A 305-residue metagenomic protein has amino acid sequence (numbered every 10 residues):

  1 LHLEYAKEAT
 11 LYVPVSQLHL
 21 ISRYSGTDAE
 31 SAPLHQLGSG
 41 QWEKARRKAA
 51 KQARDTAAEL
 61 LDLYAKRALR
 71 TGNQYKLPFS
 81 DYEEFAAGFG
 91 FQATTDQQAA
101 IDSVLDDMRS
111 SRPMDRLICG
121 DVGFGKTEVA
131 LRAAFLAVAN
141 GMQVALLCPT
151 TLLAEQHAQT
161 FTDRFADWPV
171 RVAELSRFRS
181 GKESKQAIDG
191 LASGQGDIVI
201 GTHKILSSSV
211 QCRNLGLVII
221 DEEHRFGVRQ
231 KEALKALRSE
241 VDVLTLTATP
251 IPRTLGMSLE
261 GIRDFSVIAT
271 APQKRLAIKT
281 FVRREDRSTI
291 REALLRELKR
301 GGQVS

Functional and structural regions predicted by a protein language model:
L1-D96: Upstream accessory/linker segments immediately N-terminal to the RecA-like ATPase cores of bacterial MutS and a subset
L69-G72, A87-F91, D102, S110-S305: Inter-lobe coupling/hinge segments of SF2-like helicase ATPases
A99: The Walker A/P-loop phosphate-binding site
